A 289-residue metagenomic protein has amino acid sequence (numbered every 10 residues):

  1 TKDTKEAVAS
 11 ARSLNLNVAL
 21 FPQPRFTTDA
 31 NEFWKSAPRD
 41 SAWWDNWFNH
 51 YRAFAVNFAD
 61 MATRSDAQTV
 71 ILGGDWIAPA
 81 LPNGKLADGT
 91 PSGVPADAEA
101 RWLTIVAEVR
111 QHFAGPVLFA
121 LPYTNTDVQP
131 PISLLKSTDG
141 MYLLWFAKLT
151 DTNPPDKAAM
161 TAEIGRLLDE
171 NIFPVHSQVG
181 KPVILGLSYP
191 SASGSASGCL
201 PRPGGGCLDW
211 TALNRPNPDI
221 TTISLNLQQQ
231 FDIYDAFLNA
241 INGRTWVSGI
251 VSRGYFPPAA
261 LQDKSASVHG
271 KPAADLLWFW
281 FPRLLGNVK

Functional and structural regions predicted by a protein language model:
T1-A30, N57-A59, K85-F119, K157-G180 (+2 more regions): Aromatic-lined substrate-binding rim segments of carbohydrate-active enzymes
T1-K2, A37-R52, W76, D88-A96 (+3 more regions): The substrate-binding groove and active-site-proximal loops of carbohydrate-active enzymes, especially glycoside
K2-H50, F54-L86, F256-P257: Substrate-binding cleft and catalytic face of glycoside hydrolase catalytic domains, especially the flexible beta-alpha
R12-V18, S65-V70, F113-V117, K136-G140 (+2 more regions): Loop/turn elements at helix/coil->beta-strand transitions in domains of secreted/extracellular proteins
T27-D45, K85-L86, T138, G194-L213 (+1 more regions): Aromatic- and acidic-residue-enriched segments that line the glycan-binding/catalytic groove of carbohydrate-active
F48-M61, T124-L134, F231-I241: Short, acidic/polar
N57-W76, A80-P82, L121, D127-E163 (+3 more regions): Aromatic- and acid-rich polysaccharide-binding/catalytic face of secreted or lumenal carbohydrate-active enzymes
R202-A236, A240-K289: Aromatic-rich peripheral "rim/lid" segments of glycoside hydrolase catalytic domains that contact and position glycan
